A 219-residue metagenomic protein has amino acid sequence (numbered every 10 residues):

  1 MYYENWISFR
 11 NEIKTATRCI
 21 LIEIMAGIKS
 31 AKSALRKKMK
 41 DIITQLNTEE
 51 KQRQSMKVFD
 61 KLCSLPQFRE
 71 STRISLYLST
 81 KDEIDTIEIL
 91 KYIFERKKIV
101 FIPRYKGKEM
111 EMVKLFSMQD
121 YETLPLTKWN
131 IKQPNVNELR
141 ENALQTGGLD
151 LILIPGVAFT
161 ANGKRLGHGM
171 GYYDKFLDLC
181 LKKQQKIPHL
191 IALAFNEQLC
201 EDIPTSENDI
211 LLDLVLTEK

Functional and structural regions predicted by a protein language model:
I24-S30, Q45, N135-A143, G147-I152 (+2 more regions): Surface-exposed, charge/polar-rich loops and edge strands
A26-G148: N-terminal active-site beta-alpha-beta segment that forms phosphate/nucleotide-binding and substrate-recognition loops
P155-V157: Active-site/ligand-binding-proximal alpha/beta "capping" segment
G169: Short polar/charged helix/loop
